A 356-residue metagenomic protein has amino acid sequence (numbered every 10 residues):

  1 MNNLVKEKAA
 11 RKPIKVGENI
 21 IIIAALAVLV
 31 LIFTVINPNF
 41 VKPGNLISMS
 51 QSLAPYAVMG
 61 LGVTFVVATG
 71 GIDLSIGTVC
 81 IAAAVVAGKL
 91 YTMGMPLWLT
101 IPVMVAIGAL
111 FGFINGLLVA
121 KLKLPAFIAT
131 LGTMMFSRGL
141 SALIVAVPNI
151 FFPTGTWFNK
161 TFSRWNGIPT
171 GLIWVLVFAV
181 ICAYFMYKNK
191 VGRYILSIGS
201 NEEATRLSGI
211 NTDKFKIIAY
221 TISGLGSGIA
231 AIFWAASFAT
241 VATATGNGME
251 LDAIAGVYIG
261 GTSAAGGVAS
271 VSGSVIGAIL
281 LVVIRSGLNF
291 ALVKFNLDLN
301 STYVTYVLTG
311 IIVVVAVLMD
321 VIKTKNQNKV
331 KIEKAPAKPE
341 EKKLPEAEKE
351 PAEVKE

Functional and structural regions predicted by a protein language model:
M1-A27, L31, V35, L207-K214 (+1 more regions): Cytosolic-side transmembrane-helix boundaries in multi-pass membrane proteins
L31-M93, L118-K123, V257-V271, I311 (+1 more regions): Single transmembrane alpha-helix segments in multi-pass membrane proteins
F33, N37, S163-S197, N211 (+2 more regions): Alpha-helical transmembrane segments of multi-pass integral membrane proteins
L53-G62, T78, A82, L110-F113 (+4 more regions): Hydrophobic alpha-helical segments embedded in the membrane of multi-pass proteins
M95-M134, G277: Alpha-helical transmembrane segments within multi-pass membrane transporters and channels
L122, A126-N189, F215-I218, S237-T245 (+4 more regions): Transmembrane helix-bundle core of multi-pass membrane transporters and related energy-transducing complexes
N211-A235, N247: Transmembrane alpha-helices
S227, V241-V307: Transmembrane alpha-helical segments in multi-pass inner-membrane proteins
